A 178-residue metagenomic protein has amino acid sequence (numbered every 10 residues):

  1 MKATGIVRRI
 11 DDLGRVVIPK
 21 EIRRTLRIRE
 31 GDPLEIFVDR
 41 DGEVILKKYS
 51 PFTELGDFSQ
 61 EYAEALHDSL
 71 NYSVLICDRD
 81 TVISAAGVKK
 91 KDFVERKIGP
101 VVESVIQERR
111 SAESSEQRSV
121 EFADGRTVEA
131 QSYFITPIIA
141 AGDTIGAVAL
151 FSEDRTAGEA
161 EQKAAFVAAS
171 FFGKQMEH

Functional and structural regions predicted by a protein language model:
A3-T4, D68-N71, A130-S132: Short, small/polar residue-rich loop motifs at catalytic or cofactor-binding pockets
V7-S84: Intrinsically disordered, low-complexity terminal regulatory regions
G56-A65, I98-E103, A147, F151-H178: Juxtadomain coupling helices with adjacent low-complexity linkers
E64-T127: Structured interaction and signal-relay segments at domain junctions
T127-I139: A short beta-strand signature within small-molecule sensing/ligand-binding domains used in signal transduction
I138-V148: Short hydrophobic/glycine-rich mini-motifs in sensory/regulatory modules that couple input to downstream signaling
